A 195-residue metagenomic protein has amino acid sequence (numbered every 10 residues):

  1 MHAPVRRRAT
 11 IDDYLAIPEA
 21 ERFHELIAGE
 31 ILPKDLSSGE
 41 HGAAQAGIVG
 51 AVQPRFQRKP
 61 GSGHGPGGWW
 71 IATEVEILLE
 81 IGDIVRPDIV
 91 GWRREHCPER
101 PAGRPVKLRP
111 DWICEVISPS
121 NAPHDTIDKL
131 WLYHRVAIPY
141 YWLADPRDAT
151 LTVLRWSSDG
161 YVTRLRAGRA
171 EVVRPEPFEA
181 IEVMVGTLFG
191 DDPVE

Functional and structural regions predicted by a protein language model:
M1-E195: Gly/Pro/Ser/Thr-rich low-complexity, intrinsically disordered segments predominantly at protein N-termini
